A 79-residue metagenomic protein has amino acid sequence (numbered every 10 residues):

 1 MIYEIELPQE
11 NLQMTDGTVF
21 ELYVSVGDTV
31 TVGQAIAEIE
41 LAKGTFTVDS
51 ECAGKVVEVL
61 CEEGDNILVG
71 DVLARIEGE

Functional and structural regions predicted by a protein language model:
M1-E38, T47, E51-A53: Acidic, low-complexity mobile loops and tails
L12, C61, G78: Residues that form or immediately flank small-molecule/cofactor binding pockets and catalytic motifs
Y23, E40, L60-E63: Conserved functional loop/turn residues at catalytic and ligand-binding sites
T31-D49, L68-E79: Short hydrophobic beta/alpha edge segments that flank linear recognition/processing sites
G54, V59-L73: PDZ-domain C-terminal substructure recognizer with occasional recognition of PDZ-binding tails
